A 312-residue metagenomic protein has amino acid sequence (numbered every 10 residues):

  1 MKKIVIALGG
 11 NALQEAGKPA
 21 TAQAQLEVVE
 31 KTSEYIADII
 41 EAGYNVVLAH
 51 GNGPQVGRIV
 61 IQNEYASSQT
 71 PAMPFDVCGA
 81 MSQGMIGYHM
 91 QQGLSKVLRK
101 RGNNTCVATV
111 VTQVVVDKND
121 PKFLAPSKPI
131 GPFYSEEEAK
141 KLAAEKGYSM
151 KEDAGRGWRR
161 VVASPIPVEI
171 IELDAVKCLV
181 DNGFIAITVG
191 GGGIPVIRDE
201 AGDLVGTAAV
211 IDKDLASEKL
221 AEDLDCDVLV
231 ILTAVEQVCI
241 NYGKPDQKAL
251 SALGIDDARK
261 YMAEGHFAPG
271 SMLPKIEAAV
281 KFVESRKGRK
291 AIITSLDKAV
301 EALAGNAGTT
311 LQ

Functional and structural regions predicted by a protein language model:
K2-Q312: C-terminal catalytic "cap/lid" subdomain
